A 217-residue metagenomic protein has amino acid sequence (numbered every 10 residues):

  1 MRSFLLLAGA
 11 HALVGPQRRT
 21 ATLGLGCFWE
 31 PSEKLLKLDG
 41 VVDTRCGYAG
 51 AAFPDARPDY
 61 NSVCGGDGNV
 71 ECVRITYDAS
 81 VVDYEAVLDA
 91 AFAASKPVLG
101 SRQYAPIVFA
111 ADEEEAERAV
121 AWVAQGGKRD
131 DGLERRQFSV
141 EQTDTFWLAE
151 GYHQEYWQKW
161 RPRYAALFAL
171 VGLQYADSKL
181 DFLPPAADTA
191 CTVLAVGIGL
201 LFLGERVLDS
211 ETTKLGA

Functional and structural regions predicted by a protein language model:
M1-L6, A10-L13: N-terminal chloroplast transit peptides
L13-A217: Flexible coil/turn and secondary-structure edge motifs
